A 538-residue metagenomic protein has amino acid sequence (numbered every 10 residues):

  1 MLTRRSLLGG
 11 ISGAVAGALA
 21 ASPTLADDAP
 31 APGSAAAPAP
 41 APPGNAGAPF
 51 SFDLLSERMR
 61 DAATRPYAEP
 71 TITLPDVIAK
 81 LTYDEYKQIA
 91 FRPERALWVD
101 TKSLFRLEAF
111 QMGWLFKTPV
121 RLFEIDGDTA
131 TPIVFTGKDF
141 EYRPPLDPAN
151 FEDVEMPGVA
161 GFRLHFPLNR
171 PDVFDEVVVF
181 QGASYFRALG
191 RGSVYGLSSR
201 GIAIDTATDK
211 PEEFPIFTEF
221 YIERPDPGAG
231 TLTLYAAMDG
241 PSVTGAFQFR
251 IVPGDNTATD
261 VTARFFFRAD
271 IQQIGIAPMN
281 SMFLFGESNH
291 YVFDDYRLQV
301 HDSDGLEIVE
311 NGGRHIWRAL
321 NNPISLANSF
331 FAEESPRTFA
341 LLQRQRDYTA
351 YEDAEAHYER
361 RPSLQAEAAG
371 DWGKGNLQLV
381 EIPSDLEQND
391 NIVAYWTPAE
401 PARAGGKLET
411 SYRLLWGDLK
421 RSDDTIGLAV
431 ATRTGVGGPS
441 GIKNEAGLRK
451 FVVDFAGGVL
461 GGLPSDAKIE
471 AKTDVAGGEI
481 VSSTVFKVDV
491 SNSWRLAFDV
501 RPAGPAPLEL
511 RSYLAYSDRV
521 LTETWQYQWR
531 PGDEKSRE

Functional and structural regions predicted by a protein language model:
M1-V15: N-terminal secretory signal peptides and thylakoid transit peptides that target proteins across membranes
A31-Y83, A90-R92, F110, A350-E538: Terminal accessory/anchoring regions of large secretory-pathway or extracellular enzymes
R65-T208: Solvent-exposed N-terminal domain segments of exported/luminal and surface proteins
D84, V178-S184, S193, Q272 (+3 more regions): A contiguous, surface-exposed recognition patch within enzymatic or periplasmic domains that forms
G196-G254, G373-D385, N389: Extended, loop-rich substrate-binding clefts of extracytoplasmic carbohydrate-active enzymes
A236-M282: Acidic, contiguous internal or C-terminal segments within carbohydrate-active enzymes that form a structured patch used
